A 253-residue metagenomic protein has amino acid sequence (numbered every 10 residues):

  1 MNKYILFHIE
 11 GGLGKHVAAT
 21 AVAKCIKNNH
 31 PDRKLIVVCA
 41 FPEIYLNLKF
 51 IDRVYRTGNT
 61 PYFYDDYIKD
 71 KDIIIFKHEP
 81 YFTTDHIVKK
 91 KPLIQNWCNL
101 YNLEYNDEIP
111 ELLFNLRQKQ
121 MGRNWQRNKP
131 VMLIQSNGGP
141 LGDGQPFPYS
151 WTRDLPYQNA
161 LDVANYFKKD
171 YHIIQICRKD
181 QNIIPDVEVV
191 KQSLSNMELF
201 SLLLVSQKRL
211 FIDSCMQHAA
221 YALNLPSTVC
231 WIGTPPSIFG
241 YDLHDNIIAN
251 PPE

Functional and structural regions predicted by a protein language model:
M1-Y4, D32, N128-K129, D170-Y171: A general structural motif
N2-L93, E198-S201, K208, M216-A219: Active-site and donor-binding regions of nucleotide-sugar-utilizing enzymes
I5-L6, K34-I36, L133, H172-I174 (+1 more regions): A structural signal for isolated positions on well-ordered beta-strands in alpha/beta enzyme cores
G11-L13, P42-I44, Y81-F82, F114 (+5 more regions): Short, solvent-exposed loop/turn segments at secondary-structure junctions
V17, Y149-I238, L243-I247: Donor-binding and catalytic core of enzymes assembling or modifying cell-surface/extracellular glycoconjugates
K49-P61, D66-I75, Q181-L194, L225 (+1 more regions): Active-site regions of enzymes building and remodeling cell-envelope glycoconjugates
I73-Y81, K129-M132, Q181-I184, T228-T234: Active-site anion-handling motifs in enzyme catalytic cores
Y81-Y157: Mid-sequence helix-capping/hinge segment at a functional interface
